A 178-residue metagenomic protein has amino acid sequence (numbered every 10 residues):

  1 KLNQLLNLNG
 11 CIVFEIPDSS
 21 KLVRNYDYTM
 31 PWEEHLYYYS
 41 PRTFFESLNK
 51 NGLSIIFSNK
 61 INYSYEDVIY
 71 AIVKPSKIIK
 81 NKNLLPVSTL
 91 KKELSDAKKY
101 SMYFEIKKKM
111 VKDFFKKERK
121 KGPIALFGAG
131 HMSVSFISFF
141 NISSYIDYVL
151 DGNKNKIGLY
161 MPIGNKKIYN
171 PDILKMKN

Functional and structural regions predicted by a protein language model:
K1-Y26, Y38-L53, V73, V134-F136 (+3 more regions): Conserved SAM-binding loop
F14-P17, S58, F127-A129: Generic beta-strand/beta-sheet core signal
Y26-W32: Short glycine/proline- and charge-enriched loop/turn segments that cap or connect secondary-structure elements
W32-L36, M102: Short, contiguous acidic/charged loop-to-helix segments that flank catalytic cores in large enzymes
H35-Y39, K60: Extended, H/D-rich, highly charged conserved domains that either
L53-Y63: Conserved S-adenosyl-L-methionine
K60, E66-V73: Conserved ATP-utilizing enzyme core subdomain
Y70-N178: Hydrophobic, well-ordered beta-alpha structural blocks that scaffold small-molecule cofactor pockets
